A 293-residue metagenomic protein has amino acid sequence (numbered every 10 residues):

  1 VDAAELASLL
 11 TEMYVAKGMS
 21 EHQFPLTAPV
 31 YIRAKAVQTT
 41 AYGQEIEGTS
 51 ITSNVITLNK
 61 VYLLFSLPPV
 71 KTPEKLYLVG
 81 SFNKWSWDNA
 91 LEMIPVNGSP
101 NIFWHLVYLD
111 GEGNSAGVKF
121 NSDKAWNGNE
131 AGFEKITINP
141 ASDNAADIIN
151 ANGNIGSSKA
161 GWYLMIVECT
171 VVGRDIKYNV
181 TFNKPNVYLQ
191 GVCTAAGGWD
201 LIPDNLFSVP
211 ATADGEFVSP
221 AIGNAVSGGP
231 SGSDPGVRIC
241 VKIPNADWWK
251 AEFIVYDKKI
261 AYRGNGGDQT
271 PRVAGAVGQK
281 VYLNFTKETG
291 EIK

Functional and structural regions predicted by a protein language model:
V1-K293: Insoluble glucan recognition modules
